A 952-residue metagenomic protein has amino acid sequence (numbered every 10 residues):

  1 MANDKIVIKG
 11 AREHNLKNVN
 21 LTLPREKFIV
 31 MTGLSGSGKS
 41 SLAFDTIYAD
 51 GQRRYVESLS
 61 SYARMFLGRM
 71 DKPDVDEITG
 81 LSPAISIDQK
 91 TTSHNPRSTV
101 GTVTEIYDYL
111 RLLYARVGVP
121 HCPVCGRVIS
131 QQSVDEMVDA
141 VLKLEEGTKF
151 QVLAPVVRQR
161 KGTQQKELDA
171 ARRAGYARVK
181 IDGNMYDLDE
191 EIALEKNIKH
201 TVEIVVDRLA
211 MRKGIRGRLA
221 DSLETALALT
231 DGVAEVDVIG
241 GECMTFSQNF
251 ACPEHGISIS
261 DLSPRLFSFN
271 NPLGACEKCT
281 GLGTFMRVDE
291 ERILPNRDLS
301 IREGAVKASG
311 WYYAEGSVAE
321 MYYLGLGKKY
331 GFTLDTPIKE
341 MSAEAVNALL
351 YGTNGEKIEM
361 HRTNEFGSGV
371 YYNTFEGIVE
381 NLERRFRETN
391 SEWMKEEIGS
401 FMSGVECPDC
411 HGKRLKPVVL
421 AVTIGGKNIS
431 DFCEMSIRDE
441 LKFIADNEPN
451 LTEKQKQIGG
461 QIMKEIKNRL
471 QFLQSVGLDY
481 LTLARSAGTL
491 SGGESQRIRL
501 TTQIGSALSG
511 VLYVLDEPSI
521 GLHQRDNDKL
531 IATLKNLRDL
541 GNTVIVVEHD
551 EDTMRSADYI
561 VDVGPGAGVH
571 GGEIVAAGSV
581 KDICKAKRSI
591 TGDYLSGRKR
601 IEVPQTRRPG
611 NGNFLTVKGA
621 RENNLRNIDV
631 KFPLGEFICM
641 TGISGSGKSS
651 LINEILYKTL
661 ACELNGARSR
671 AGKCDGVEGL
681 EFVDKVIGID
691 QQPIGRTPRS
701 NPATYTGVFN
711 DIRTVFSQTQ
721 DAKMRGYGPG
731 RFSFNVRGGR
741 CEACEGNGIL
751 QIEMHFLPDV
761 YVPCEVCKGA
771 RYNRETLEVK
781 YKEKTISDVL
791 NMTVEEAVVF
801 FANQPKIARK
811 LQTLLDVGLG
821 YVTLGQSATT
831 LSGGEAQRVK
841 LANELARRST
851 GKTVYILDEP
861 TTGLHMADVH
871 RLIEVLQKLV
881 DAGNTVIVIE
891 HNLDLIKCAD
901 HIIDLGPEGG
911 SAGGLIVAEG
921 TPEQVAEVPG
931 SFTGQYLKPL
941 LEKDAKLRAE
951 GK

Functional and structural regions predicted by a protein language model:
M1-K952: Conserved phosphate-binding elements of NTP-dependent enzyme cores
